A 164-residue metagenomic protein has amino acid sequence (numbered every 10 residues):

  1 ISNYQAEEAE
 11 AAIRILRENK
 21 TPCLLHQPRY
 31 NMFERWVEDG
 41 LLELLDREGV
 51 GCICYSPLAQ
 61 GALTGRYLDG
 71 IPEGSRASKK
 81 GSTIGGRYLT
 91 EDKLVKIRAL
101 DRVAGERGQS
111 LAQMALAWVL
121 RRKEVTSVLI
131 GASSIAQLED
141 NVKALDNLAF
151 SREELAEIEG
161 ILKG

Functional and structural regions predicted by a protein language model:
I1-K163: Beta/alpha (TIM)-barrel catalytic core signal, keyed to glycine-rich beta->alpha loops juxtaposed to Asp/Glu that bind
